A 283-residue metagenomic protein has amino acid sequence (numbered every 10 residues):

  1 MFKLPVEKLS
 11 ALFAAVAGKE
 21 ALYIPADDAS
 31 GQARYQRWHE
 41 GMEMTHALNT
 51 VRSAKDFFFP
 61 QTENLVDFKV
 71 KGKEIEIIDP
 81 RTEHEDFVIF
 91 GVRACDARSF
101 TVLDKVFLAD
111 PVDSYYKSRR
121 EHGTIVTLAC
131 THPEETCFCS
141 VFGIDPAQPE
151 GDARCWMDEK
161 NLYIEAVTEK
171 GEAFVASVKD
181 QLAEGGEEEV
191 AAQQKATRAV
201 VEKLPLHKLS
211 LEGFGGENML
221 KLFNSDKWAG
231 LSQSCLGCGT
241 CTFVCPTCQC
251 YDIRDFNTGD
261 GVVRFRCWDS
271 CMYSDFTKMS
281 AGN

Functional and structural regions predicted by a protein language model:
M1-N218, P246-C248, G259: Iron-sulfur-associated redox domains of electron-transfer enzymes in respiratory and anaerobic energy metabolism
A11, G230, T240: Short Gly/charged-rich anion-binding patches and loops
F87, D113, F223, G230-G237: Conserved aromatic-histidine-acidic binding/catalytic patches
R93-R98, S140, Q233-D252, R266-F276: Local cysteine-cluster metal-coordination motifs and their immediate loop/turn environment, predominantly Fe-S cluster
S210-Q233, Y251-N283: Ferredoxin-type iron-sulfur electron-transfer modules in oxidoreductases and energy-metabolism complexes
